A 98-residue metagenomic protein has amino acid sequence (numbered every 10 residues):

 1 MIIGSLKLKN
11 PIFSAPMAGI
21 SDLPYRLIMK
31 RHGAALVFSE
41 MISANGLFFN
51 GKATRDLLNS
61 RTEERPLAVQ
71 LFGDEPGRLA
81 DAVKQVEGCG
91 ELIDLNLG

Functional and structural regions predicted by a protein language model:
M1-I2, L6-I12: Extreme N-terminal starter segment of soluble prokaryotic enzymes
M1-I2, M17-E91: Glycine-rich, positively charged N-terminal anion/phosphate-binding segment
E91-G98: Short, flexible active-site-proximal loops enriched in glycine and acidic residues
